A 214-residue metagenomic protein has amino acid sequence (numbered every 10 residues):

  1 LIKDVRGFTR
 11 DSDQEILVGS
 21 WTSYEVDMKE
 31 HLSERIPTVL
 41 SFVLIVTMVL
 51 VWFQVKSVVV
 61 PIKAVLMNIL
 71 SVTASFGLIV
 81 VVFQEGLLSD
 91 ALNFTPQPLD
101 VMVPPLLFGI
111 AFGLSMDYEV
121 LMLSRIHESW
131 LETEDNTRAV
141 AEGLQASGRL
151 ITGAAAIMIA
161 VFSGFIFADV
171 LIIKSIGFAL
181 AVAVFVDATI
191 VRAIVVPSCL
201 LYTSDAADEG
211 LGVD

Functional and structural regions predicted by a protein language model:
L1-S89: Structured non-transmembrane domains adjacent to transmembrane bundles in polytopic membrane proteins
T38, F42, K63, D100 (+7 more regions): Alpha-helical transmembrane segments of multi-pass inner-membrane proteins, especially transporters/permeases
L40-V51, M67, S71, P104-A111 (+2 more regions): Alpha-helical transmembrane segments of integral membrane proteins
L50, G148-L201: Hydrophobic, glycine/alanine-rich multi-pass transmembrane helices and their short helix-loop junctions in large
S57-L66, G86-L107, F167-A181: Membrane-water interface of transmembrane alpha-helices in multipass transporters/channels
G109-S129, I151: Short helical (or helix-break) motifs at transmembrane helix termini and adjacent helical loops in multi-pass membrane
W130-T152: Helix-loop junctions and hydrophobic alpha-helical segments within the transmembrane domains of large membrane
Y202-D208: Conserved small/polar residues in nucleotide/adenosyl-binding loops
